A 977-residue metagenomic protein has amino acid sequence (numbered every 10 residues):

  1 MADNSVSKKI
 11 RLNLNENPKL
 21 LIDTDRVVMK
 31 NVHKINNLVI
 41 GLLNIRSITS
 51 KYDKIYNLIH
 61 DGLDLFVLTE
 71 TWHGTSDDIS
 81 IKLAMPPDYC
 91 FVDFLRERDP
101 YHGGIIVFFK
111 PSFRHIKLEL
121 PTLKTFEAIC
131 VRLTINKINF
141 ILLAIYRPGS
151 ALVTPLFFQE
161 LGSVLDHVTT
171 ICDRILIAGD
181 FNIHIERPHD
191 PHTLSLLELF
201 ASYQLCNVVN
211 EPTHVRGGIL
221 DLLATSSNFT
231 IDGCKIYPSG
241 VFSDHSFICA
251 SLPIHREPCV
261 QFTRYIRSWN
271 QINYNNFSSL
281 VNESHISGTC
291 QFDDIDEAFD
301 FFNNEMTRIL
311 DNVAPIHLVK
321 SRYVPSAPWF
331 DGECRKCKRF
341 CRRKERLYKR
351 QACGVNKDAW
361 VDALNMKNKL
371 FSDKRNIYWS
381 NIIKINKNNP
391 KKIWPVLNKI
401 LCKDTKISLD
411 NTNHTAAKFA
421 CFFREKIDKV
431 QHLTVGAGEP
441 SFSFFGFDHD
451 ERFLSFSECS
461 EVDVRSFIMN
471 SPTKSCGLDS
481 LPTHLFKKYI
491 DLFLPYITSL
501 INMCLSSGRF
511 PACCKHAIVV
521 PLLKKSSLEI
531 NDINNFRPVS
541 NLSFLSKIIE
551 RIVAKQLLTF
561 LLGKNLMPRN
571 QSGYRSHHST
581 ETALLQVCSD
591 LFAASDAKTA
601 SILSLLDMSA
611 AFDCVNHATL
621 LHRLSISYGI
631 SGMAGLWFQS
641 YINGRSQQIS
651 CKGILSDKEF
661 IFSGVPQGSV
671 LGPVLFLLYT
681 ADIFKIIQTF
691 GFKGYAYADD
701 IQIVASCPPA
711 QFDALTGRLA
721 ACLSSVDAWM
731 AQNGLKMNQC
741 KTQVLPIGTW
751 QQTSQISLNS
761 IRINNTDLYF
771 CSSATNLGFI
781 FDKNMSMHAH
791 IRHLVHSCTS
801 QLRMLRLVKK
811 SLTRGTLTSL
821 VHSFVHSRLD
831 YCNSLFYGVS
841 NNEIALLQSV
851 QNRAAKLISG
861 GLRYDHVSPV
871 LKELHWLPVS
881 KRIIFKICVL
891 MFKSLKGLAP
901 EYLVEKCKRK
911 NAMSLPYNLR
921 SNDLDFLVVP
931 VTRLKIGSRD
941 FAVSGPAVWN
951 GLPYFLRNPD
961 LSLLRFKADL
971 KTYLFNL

Functional and structural regions predicted by a protein language model:
M1-C172, I185-D190, L194-L205, R216 (+3 more regions): Short phosphate/oxyanion-binding micro-motifs
N17-T24, M29, S251, E257 (+18 more regions): Surface-exposed loop/turn segments and immediately adjacent short secondary-structure elements within folded domains
R26-V28, F140-I145, R174-P188, H255-N411 (+2 more regions): Arg/Lys-enriched, amphipathic patches
K82-L83, P191, P212-F229, C234-I236 (+3 more regions): Short, conserved micro-motifs composed of acidic
T125, F423, L454-P666, A705-S706 (+2 more regions): Conserved pre-catalytic core of RNA-dependent polymerases
V164-I175, V553-Q571, A594-D596, P673-V704: Active-site palm subdomain of RNA-directed nucleic acid polymerases
I272-I309, N765-L835: Basic, alpha-helical interaction scaffolds
P325-I427, S457-I501, S506-P511, V519 (+4 more regions): Short, charged alpha-helical motifs in flexible N/C-terminal segments and linkers
